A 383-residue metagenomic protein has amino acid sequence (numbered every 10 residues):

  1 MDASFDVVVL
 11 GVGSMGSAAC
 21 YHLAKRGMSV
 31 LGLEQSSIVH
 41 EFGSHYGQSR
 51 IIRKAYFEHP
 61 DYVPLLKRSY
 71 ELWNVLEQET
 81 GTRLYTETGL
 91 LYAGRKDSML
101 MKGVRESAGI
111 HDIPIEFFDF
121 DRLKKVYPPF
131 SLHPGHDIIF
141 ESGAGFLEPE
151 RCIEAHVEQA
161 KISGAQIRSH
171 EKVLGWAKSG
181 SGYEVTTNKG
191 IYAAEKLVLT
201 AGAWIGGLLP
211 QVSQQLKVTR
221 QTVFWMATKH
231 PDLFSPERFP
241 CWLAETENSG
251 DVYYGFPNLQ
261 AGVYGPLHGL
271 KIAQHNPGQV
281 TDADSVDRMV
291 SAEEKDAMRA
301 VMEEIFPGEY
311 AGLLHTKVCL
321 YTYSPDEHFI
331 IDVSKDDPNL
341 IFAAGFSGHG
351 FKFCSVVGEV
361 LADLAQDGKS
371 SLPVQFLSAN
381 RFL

Functional and structural regions predicted by a protein language model:
D2-G13: Beta1/beta-strand and adjacent pyrophosphate-binding region of the FAD-binding site in flavoprotein oxidoreductases
G16-S17: N-terminal Rossmann-fold NAD(P) dinucleotide-binding loop
Y21-K25, G81-Y85, I191-Y192, K196 (+1 more regions): Active-site substrate-recognition segment that forms the wall of the catalytic cavity or substrate channel
A24-H45: Glycine-rich FAD pyrophosphate-binding loop
S49-V126, G135, Y253: Dinucleotide-binding Rossmann-like beta1-alpha1 core, especially the glycine-rich loop that anchors the ADP
P64, Y92-L100, F140-Q159, D287-E294: Short beta-strand to alpha-helix junction loop
D121-K125, F146, V280, A292-S355 (+2 more regions): Flavin (FAD/FMN) cofactor-binding core of flavoprotein oxidoreductases
E141-K196, T200: Helical element adjacent to the flavin cofactor pocket in flavoenzyme catalytic cores
